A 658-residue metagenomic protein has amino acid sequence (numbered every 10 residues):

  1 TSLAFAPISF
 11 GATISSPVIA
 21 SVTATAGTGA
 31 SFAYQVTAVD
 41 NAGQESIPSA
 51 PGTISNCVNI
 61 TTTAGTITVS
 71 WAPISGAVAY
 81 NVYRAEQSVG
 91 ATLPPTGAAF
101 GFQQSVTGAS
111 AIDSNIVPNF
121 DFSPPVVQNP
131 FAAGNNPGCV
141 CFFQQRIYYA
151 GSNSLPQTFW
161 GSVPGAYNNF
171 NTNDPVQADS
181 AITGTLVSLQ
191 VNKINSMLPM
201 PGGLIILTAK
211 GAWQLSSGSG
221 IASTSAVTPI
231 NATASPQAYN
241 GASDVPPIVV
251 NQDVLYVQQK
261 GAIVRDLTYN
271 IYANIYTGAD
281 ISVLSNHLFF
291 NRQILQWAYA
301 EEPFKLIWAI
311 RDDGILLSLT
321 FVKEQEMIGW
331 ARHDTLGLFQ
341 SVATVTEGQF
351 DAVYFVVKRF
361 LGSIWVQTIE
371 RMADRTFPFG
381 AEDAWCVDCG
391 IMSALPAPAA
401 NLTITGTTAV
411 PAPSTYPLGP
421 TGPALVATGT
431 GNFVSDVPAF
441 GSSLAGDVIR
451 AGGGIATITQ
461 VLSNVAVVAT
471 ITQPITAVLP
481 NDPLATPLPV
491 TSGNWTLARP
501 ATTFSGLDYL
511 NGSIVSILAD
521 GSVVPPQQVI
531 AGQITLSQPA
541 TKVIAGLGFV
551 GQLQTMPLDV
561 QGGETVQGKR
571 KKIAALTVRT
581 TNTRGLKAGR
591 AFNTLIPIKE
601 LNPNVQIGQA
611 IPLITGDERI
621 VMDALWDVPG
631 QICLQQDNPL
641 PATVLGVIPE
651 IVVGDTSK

Functional and structural regions predicted by a protein language model:
T1-G138, F142-F143, A331-G337, A343-G348 (+3 more regions): Disordered, low-complexity "stalk" and linker segments at domain junctions of extracellular and cell-surface proteins
L3-G29, V39-V69, Q128-P303, L319-V342: Beta-propeller and closely related beta-pinwheel folds
S114, N464-A477, I534-S537: Short, solvent-exposed secondary-structure boundary/capping segments
P438-A451, S513-V515: Short coil-to-beta transition motif at edge beta-strands of beta-rich domains
G454-L462: Short beta-strand-centered aromatic/proline hotspots
V550-A588, N638-K658: Exposed low-complexity, polar/acidic, P/S/T/G-rich flexible segments that act as propeptides, protease-susceptible
G585-I598: Short, surface-exposed beta-strand/strand-loop-strand elements in extracellular ectodomains
V605-Q631, Q635-N638: Beta-sandwich interaction modules
